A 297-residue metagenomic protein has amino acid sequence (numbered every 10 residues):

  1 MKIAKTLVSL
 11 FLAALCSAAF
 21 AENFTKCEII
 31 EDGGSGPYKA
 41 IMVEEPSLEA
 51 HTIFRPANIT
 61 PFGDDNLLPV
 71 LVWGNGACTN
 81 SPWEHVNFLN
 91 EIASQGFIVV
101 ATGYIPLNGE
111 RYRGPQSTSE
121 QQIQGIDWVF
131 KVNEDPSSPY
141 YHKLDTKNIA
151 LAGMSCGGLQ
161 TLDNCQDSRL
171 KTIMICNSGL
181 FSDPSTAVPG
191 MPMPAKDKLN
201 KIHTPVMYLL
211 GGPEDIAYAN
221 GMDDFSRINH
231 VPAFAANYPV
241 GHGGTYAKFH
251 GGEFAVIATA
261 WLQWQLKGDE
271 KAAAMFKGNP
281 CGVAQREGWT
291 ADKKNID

Functional and structural regions predicted by a protein language model:
E22-N66: N-terminal cap/lid segment of alpha/beta-hydrolase-fold proteins
T60-L67, R111-L159: Gly/Ser-rich "nucleophile elbow"/oxyanion-hole loop immediately N-terminal to the catalytic nucleophile in hydrolases
D65-G76: Short beta-strand element of the alpha/beta-hydrolase
C78-E84, F88, P106-Q124: Catalytic nucleophile-loop/oxyanion-hole region of alpha/beta-hydrolase and closely related hydrolase-like folds
P82-T102: Short amphipathic alpha-helix adjacent to the substrate-entry channel of hydrolases
Q160-N164: Hydrolases whose catalytic domains are alpha/beta-hydrolase-1, hotdog thioesterase, or metallo-beta-lactamase-like
K171-K248: The feature captures the conserved acid-bearing segment of alpha/beta-hydrolase catalytic domains
V240-G243, K248-D297: Alpha/beta-hydrolase-fold serine-hydrolase catalytic core, especially in secreted/extracellular enzymes
